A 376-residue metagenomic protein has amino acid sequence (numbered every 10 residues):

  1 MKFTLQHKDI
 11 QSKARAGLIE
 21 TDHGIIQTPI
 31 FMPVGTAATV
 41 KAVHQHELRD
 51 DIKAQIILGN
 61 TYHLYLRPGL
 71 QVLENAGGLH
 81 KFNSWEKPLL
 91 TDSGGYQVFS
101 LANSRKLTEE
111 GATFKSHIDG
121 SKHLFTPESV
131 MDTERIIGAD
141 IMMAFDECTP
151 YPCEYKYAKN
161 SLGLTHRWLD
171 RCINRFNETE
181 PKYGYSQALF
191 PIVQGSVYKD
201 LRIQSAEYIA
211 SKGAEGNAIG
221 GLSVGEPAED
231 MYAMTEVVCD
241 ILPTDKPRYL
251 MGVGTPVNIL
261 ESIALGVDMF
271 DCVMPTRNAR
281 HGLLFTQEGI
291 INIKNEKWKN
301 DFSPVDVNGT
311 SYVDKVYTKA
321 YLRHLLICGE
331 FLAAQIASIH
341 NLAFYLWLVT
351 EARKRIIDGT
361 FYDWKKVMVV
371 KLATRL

Functional and structural regions predicted by a protein language model:
M1-K182, E296-K299: Non-catalytic, usually N-terminal nucleic-acid engagement modules in DNA/RNA processing proteins
M1-L18, I26-M32, K41-A42, D146-P152 (+1 more regions): C-terminal extensions of enzymes
G24, I57, D92, E134 (+5 more regions): Conserved, mostly hydrophobic/aromatic
G59, Y65-N75, S303, D363-V367 (+1 more regions): Surface-exposed amphipathic alpha-helical tracts and adjacent flexible/coil segments at the periphery of soluble enzymes
S129, T133, N160, L164-R171 (+5 more regions): A non-catalytic, amphipathic alpha-helix used as a structural packing/dimerization or gating element in enzyme scaffolds
G138, L169, I173-F176, E180 (+4 more regions): Structural signal for hydrophobic packing residues in well-ordered secondary-structure cores of soluble enzyme domains
Y151-E154, K159, G216-L222, F331-A334: Glycine- and acidic
G163, R175, T179, G184-V305: Glycine-rich phosphate/ribose-binding loops and adjacent secondary-structure elements that form binding surfaces
